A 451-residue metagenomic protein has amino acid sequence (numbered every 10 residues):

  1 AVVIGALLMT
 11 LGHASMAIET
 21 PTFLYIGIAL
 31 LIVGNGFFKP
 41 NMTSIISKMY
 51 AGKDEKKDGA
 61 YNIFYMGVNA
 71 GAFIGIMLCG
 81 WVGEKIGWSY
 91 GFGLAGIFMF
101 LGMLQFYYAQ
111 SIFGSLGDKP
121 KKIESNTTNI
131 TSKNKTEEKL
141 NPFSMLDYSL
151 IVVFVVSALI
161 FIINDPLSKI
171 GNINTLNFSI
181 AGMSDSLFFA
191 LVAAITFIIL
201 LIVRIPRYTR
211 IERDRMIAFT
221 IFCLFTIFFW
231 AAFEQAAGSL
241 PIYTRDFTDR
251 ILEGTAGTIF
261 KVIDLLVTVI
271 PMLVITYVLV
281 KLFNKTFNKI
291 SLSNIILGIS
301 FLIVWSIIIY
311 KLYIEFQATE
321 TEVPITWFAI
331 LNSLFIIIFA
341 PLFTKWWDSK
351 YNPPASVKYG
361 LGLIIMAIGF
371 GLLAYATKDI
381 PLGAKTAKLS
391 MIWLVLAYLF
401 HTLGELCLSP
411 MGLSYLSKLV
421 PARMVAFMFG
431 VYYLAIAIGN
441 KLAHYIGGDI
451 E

Functional and structural regions predicted by a protein language model:
A1-A6, K53-K57, E212, N284-I296 (+1 more regions): Cytoplasmic membrane-interface "Motif A"-like loop-to-helix N-cap segments of 12-TM Major Facilitator Superfamily
V3-Y25, W305-E315, I364-T386: C-terminal ends and interior cores of transmembrane alpha-helices in multi-pass membrane transporters/permeases
I4-G12, G27, G34, A95 (+6 more regions): Residue-level signature of the transmembrane alpha-helical cores of Major Facilitator Superfamily-type secondary
L11-G12, T22-F38, F219, C223 (+1 more regions): Hydrophobic core of transmembrane alpha-helices in multi-pass small-molecule transporters, especially MFS/SLC-type
F37-A51, A237, T244, Y398 (+2 more regions): Intracellular juxtamembrane helix-capping segments at the cytosolic ends of symmetry-related transmembrane helices
G52, G83-F316, F343, Y351: Intracellular loop-helix junctions on the cytosolic face of multi-pass helical membrane proteins
G52-F64, F92, E322-V323, M391-I392 (+2 more regions): Loop-to-transmembrane helix entry/capping segments in MFS-fold secondary transporters and related SLC/MFSD carriers
K56-E84, G91-F106, V152, F260-V267 (+2 more regions): Glycine-rich segments within core transmembrane alpha-helices of 12-TM secondary carriers
